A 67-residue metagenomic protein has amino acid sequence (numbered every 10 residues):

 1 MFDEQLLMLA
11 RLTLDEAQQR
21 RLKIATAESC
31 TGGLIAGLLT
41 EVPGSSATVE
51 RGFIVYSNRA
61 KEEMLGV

Functional and structural regions predicted by a protein language model:
M1-V67: Short alpha-helical segments enriched in small residues
